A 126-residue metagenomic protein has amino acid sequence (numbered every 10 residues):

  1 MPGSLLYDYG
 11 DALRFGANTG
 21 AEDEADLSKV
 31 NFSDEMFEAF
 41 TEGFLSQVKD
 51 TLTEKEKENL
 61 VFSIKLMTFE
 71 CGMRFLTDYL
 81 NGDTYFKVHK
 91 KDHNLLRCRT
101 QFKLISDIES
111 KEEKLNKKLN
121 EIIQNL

Functional and structural regions predicted by a protein language model:
M1-P2: Short acidic, Gly/Ser-rich segments with clustered Asp/Glu that frequently serve as metal-coordination loops in enzyme
L6-D50, L66-Y85: Active-site activation/catalytic loop segments of kinase-like enzymes and analogous catalytic loops in related
S33, T51-E54, E112, N116: General structural signal for secondary-structure boundaries
L52-I64: All-alpha amphipathic helical-bundle segments outside canonical DNA-binding/catalytic cores that form hydrophobic
E70-L126: ATP/Mg2+ or Mg2+-diphosphate-binding catalytic cores that bind nucleotide phosphates or diphosphates via glycine-rich
